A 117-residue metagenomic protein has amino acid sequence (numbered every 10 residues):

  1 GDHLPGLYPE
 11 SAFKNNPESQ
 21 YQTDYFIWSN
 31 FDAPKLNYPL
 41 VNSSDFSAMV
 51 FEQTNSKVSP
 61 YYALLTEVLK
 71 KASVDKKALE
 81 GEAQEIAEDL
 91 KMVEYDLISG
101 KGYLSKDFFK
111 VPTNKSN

Functional and structural regions predicted by a protein language model:
G1-N117: Solvent-exposed soluble domains appended to multi-pass membrane proteins
